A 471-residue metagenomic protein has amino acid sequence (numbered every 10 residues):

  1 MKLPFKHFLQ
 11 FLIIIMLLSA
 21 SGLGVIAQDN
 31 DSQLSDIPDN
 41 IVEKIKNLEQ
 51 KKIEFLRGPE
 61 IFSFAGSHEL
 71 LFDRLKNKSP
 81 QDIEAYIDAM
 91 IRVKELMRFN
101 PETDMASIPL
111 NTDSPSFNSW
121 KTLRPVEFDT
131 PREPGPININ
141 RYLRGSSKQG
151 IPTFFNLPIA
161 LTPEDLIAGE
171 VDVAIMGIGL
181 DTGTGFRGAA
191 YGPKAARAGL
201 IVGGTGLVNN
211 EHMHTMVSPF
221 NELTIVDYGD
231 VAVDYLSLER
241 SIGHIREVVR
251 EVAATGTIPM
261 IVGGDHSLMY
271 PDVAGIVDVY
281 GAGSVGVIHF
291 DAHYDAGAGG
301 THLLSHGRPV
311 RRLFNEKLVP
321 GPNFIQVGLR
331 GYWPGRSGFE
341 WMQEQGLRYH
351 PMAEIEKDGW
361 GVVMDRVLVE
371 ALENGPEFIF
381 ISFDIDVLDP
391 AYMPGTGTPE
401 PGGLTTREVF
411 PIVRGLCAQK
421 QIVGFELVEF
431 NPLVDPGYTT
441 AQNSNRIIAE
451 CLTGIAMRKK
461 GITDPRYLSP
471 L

Functional and structural regions predicted by a protein language model:
K2-L12: Bacterial N-terminal signal peptides that target proteins for export
F5, M16-L18, I379: Intrinsic disorder/low-complexity segments
Q10-S21: Bacterial N-terminal signal peptides
G24-A27: Boundary at the C-terminal end of the N-terminal hydrophobic targeting segment
D29-L471: Conserved alpha-helical scaffold segments that buttress catalytic/binding sites
